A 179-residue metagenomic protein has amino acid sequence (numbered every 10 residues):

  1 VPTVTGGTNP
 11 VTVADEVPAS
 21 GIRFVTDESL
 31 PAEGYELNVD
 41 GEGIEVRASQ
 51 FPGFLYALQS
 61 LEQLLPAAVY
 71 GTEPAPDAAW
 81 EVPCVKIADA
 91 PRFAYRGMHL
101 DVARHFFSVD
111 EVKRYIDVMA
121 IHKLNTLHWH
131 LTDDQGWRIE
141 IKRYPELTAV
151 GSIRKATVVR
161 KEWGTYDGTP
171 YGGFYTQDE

Functional and structural regions predicted by a protein language model:
V1-Y95: Contiguous, structured surface segment used for ligand recognition
D40, L100-D101, Y166: Acidic/histidine-rich, surface-exposed loop or edge segments in extracytoplasmic proteins
E45-A48, D101-H105, T169-Y171: Second-shell loop/turn segments in exported
Q50, M98, M119: Conserved, mostly hydrophobic/aromatic
P91, Q135-E179: Aromatic- and acidic-residue-enriched carbohydrate-binding clefts of CAZyme catalytic domains
F93-A103: Boundary/entry segment of secreted carbohydrate-active catalytic domains
D101-D134, I141, T176-D178: A conserved hydrophobic secondary-structure block that centers on an alpha-helix together with its immediately flanking
